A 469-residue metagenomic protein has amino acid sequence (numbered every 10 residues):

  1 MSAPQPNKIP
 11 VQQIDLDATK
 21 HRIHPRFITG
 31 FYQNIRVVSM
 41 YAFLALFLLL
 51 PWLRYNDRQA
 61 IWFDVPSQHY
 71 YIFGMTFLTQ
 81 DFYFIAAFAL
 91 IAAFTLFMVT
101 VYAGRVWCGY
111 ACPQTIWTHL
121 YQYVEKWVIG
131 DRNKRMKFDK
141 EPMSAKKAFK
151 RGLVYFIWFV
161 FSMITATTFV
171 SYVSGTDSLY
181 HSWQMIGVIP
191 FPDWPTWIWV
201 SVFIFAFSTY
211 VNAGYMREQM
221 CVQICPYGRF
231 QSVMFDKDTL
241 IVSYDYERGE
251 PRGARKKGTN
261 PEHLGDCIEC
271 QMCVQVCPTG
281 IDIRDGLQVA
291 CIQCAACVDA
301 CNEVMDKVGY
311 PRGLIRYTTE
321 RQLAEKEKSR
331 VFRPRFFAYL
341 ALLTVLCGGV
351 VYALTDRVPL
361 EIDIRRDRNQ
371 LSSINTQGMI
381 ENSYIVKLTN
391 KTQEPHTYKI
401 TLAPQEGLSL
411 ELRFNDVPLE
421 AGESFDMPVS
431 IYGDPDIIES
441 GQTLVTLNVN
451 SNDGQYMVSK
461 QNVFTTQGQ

Functional and structural regions predicted by a protein language model:
S2-L240, E247-P251, V298, P311-L343: Membrane-embedded alpha-helical bundles of multi-pass integral membrane proteins
T100-T115, A213-G228, K257-M305: Cysteine-centered iron-sulfur cluster-binding motifs in ferredoxin-type domains/subunits of redox enzymes
M216, M220, G348-L371: Hydrophobic alpha-helical transmembrane segments in integral membrane proteins
M379-Y384, F425-D426, S440-V445: Short, solvent-exposed loop/turn segments enriched in Ser/Thr/Gly
L388-T392: Asparagine-centered strand-capping/turn motif at beta-strand->loop junctions
Q393-G407: Short acidic, flexible loop segments centered on an aromatic residue
L410-D436: Intrinsically disordered, low-complexity Pro/Gly/Ser/Thr-rich segments with frequent PxxP/GP/PP motifs and embedded
D434-Q469: Terminal connector regions
